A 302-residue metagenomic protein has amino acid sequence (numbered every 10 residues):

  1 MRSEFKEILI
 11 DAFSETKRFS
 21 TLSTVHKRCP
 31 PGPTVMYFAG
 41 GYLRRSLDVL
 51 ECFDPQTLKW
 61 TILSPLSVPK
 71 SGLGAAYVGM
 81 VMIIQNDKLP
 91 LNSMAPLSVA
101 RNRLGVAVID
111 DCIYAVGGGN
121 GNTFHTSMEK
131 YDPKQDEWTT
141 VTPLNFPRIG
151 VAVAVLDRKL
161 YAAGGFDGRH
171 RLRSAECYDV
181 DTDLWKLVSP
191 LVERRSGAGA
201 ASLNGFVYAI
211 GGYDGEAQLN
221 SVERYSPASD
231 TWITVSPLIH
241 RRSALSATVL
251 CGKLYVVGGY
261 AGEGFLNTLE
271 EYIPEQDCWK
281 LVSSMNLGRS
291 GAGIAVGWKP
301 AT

Functional and structural regions predicted by a protein language model:
M1-E51, P55-L58, Q85, N220 (+2 more regions): Alpha-helical scaffold in the C-terminal half of BTB/POZ domains and their immediate C-terminal extension
A12, T16, G262-D277: Short cationic/low-complexity microdomains
S23-Y37, L50, L63-I84, M94-G119 (+8 more regions): Conserved short beta-strand element of beta-propeller blades
Y42-S46, G121-H125, G168-L172, D214-L219 (+1 more regions): Short, solvent-exposed loop/turn segments at conserved positions within beta-propeller repeat blades
D54-L58, N86-L89, D132-D136, D179-D183 (+2 more regions): Short loop/turn segments that connect beta-strands within beta-propeller blades
